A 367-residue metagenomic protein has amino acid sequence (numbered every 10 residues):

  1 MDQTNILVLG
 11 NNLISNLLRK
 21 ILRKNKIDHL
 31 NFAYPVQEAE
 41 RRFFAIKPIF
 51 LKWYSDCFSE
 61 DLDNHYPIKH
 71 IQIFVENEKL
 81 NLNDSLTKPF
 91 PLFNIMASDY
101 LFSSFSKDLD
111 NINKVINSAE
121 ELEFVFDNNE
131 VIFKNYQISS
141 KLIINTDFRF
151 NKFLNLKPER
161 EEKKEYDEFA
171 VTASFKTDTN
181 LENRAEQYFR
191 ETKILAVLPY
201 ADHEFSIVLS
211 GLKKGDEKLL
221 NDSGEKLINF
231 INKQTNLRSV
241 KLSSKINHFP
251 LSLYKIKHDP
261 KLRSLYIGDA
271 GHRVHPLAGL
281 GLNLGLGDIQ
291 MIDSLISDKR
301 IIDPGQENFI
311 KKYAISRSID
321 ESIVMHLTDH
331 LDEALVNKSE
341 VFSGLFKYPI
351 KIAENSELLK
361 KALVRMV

Functional and structural regions predicted by a protein language model:
D2, K52-D56, H65-T172: Conserved N-terminal helical subregion
T4-K69: Glycine-rich FAD cofactor-binding loop and adjacent beta-loop-alpha segment at the N-terminus of flavoprotein
I6, K141, L265: Hydrophobic "anchor" residues on beta-strands that sit immediately upstream of conserved functional sites
I143-L237, I246: Conserved FAD-binding catalytic core of PHBH/FMO-like flavoproteins
L219-N308: FAD/FMN-dependent oxidoreductases across multiple families
S294-V367: C-terminal helical "tail/cap" subdomain of flavin- and related membrane-associated enzymes
